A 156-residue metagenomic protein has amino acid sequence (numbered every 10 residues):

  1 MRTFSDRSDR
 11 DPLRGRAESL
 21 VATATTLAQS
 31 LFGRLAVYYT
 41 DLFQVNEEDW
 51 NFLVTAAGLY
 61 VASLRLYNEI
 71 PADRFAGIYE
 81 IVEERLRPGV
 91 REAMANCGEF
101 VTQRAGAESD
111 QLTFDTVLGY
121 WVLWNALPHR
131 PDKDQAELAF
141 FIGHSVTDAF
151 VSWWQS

Functional and structural regions predicted by a protein language model:
M1-V45: N-terminal leader/targeting peptides and immediately adjacent processing regions
S30-P71: N-terminal interaction modules that seed assembly of large macromolecular complexes
F52-S63, V90, N96, V122 (+1 more regions): Extended low-polarity, hydrophobic cluster-rich segments
L66, I70, M94, G98-V101: Membrane-helix exit/interface motif
E69-Y79: Short acidic alpha-helical/loop segments enriched in Asp/Glu that coordinate divalent cations
G77-A93: Short, mixed-charge aromatic SLiMs
G98-S156: Low-complexity intrinsically disordered segments
